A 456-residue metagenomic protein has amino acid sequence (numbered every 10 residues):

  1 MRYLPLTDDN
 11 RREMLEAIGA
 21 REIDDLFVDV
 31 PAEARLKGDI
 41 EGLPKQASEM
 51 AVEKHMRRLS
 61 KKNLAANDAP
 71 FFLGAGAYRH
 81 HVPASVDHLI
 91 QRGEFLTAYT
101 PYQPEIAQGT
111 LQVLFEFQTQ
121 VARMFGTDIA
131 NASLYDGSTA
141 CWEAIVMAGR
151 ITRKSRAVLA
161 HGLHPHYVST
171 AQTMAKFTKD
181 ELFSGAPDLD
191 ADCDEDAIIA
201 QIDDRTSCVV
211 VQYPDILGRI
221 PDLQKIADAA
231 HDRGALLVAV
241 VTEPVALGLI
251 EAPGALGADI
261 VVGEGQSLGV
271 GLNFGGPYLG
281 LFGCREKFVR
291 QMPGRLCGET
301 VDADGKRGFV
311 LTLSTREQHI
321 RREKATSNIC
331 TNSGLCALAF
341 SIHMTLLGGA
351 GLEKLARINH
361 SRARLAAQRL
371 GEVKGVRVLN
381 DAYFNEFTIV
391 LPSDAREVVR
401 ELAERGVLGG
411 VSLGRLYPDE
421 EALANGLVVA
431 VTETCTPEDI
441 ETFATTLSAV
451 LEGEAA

Functional and structural regions predicted by a protein language model:
M1-A34, D39: Compact, charge-rich alpha-helical regulatory domains located at protein termini
R2, T139-G308, I389, R396-R405 (+4 more regions): Conserved PLP-enzyme active-site core in the AAT-like
L36-E116: N-terminal entrance/gating region of PLP-dependent enzymes' catalytic architecture
R92-P104, A122-T127, T152-R153, A175-F183 (+5 more regions): Gly-rich Lys/Arg/Thr-decorated short loops/hinges at beta-loop-alpha junctions or inter-strand turns that position
T97, G109-L111, F115-Q118, A122-I129 (+1 more regions): Conserved internal helical-beta-strand scaffold that buttresses enzyme catalytic cores
Y102-I106, R123-W142: Short loop-beta-helix segment that forms the pyridoxal 5′-phosphate
L268-N380: Active-site C-terminal subdomain of aminotransferase-like
A350-T445: Conserved C-terminal alpha-helix-loop-beta "cap" of PLP-dependent enzymes that closes/shapes the active-site mouth
